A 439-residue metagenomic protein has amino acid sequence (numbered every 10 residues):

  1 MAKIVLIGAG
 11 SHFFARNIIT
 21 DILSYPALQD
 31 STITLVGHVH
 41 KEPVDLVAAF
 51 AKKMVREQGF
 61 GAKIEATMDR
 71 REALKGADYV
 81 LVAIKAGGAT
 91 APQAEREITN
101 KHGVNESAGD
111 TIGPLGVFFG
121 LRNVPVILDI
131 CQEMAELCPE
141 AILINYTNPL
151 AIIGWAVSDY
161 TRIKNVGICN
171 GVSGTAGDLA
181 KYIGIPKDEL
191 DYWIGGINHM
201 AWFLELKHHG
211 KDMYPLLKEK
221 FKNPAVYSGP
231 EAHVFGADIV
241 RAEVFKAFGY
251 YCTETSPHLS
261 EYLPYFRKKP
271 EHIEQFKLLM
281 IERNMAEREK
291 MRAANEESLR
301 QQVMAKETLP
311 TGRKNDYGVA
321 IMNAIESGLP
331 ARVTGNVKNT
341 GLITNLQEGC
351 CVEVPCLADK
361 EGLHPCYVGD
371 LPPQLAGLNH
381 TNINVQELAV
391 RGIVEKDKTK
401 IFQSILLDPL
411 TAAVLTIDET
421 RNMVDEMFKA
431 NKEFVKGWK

Functional and structural regions predicted by a protein language model:
I4-D30, T34: N-terminal Rossmann-like dinucleotide-binding module
A27-M54: NAD(P)-binding Rossmann-fold cofactor-contacting core
S31, G88-A89: Short glycine-rich, flexible loops that bind phosphorylated cofactors or substrates
K63-G76: Short acidic low-complexity segments
K75, L81-V82, N145: Redox-cofactor binding/interface segments in oxidoreductases and associated redox assembly factors
T90-D159: Rossmann-fold NAD(P)-binding glycine/threonine-rich loop
I142-G210: Rossmann-fold dinucleotide-binding core
G184-K439: Long, compositionally biased stretches enriched for glycine and/or charged residues
